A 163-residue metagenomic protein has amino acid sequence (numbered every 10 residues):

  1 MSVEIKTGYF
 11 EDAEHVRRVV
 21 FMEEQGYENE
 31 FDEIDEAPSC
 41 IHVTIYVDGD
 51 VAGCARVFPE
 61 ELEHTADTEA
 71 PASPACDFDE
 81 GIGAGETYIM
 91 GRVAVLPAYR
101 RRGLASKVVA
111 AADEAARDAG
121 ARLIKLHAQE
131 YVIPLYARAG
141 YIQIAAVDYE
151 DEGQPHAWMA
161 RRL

Functional and structural regions predicted by a protein language model:
M1-H42, Y46-V51, P59: Short amphipathic alpha-helix that is part of the acyltransferase structural core
R17, Y136, Y141: Conserved active-site tyrosine of GNAT-family acetyltransferases
S39-V43, E86-G91, P155-M159: Short beta-strand micro-motifs in enzyme catalytic cores
T44, D50-E60, T65-E80, T87-A94: Conserved beta-strand in the GNAT
V95, R101-E114: Conserved acetyl-CoA-binding loop-helix of GNAT-fold acetyltransferases
V108, V132-L135: Conserved short alpha-helix immediately C-terminal to the canonical SAM/SAH-binding motif I of Rossmann-like
V109, A116-Q129: Conserved GNAT acetyl-CoA-binding A-motif
K125-H127, I142-W158: Conserved catalytic-core motifs of GNAT/GCN5-like acyltransferases
